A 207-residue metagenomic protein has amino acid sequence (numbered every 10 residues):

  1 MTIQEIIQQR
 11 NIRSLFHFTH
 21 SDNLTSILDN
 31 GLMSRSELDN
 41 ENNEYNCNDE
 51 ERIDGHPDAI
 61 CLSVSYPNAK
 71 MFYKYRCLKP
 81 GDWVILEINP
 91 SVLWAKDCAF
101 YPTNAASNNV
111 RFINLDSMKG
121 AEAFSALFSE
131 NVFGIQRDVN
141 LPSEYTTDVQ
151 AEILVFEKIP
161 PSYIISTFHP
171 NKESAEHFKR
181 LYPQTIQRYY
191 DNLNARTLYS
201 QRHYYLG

Functional and structural regions predicted by a protein language model:
M1-C61, N68-G207: Active-site-proximal loop/hinge segments that shape catalytic or ion-binding/gating pockets
